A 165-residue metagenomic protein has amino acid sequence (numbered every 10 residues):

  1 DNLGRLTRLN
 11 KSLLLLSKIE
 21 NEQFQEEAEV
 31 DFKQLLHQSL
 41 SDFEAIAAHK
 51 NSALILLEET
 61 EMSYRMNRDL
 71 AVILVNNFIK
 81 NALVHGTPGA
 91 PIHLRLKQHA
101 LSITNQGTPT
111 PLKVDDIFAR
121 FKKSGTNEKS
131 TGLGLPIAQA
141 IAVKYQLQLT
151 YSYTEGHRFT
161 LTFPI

Functional and structural regions predicted by a protein language model:
D1-L6: Short alpha-helical segment of the dimerization/phosphotransfer core of two-component systems
N21-E26, S63-D69: Conserved micro-motifs of the catalytic ATP-binding
A28, A53-S63: Conserved catalytic submotifs in the C-terminal HATPase_c
N81-L83: Short helix-loop "hinge" at the ATP-lid/N-box region of the Bergerat-fold HATPase_c
G89-A100: Short beta-strand/loop element within the Bergerat-fold HATPase_c
T110-F121: Short conserved segment of the HATPase_c
Q146-Y153: Glycine-rich ATP-binding loops of the HATPase_c
